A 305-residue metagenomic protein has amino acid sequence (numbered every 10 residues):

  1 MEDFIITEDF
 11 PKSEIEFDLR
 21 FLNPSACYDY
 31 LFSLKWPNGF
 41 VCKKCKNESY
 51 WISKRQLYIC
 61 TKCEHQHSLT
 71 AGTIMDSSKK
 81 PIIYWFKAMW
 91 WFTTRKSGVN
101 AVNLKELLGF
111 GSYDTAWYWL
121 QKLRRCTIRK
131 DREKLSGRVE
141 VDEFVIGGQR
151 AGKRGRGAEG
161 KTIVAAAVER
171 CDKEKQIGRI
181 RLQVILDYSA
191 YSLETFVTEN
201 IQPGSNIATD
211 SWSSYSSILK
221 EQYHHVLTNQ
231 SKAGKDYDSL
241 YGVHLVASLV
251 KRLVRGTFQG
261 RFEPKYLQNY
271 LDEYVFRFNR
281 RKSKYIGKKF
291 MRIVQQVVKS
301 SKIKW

Functional and structural regions predicted by a protein language model:
M1-W305: Residue-level recognition of single "structural anchor" positions that define or cap local secondary structure
